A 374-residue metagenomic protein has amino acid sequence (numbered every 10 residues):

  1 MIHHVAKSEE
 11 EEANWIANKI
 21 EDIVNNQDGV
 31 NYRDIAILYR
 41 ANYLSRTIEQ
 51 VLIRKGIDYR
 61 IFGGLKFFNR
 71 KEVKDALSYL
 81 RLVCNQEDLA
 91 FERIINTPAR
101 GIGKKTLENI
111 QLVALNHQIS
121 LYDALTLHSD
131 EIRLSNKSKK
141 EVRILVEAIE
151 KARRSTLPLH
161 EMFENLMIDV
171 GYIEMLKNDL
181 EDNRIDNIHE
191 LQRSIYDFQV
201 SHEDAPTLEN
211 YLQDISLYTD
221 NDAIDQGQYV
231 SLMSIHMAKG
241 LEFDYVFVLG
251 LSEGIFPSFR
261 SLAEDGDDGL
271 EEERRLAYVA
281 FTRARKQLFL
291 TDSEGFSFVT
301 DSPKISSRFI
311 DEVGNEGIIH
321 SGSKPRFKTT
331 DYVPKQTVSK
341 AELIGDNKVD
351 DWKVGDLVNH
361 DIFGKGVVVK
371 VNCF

Functional and structural regions predicted by a protein language model:
M1-D58, R81-N85, N116, R153-T156 (+1 more regions): Helicase P-loop NTPase motor core
N31, S45-I57, R70, L77-I319: Conserved helicase C-terminal RecA-like lobe
G56-K66: Conserved RecA-like helicase motor-core motifs
H236-K239, D350, D361: Residue "hotspots" at secondary-structure boundaries inside conserved domains
E242-D244, K353, G364: Residue-level recognition of short, solvent-exposed, well-ordered loop/turn junctions that link secondary-structure
G322-N359: Mixed-charge, Lys/Arg-rich low-complexity intrinsically disordered regions
D361, V368-F374: Basic/aromatic-rich interaction segments and small domains that mediate binding to polyanionic partners
